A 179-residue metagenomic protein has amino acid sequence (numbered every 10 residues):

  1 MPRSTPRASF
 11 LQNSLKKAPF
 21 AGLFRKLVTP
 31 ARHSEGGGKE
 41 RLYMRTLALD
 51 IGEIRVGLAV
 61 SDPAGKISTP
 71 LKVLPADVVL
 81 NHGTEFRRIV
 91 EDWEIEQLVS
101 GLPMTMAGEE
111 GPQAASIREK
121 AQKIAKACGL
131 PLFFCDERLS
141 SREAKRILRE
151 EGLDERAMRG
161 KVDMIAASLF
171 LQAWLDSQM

Functional and structural regions predicted by a protein language model:
R3-L23, T29: Cationic, amphipathic, low-complexity segments that mediate targeting or membrane/lipid association
P6, A48-L49: Generic early N-terminus positional signal peaking at residue ~5-7
N13, L27-V28, A48, D92: Hydrophobic alpha-helical context, especially transmembrane and signal-peptide helices
P19, H33-Y43: Short, Lys/Arg-enriched N-terminal segments with co-localized hydrophobic residues within the first ~10-30 amino acids
K39-L47, E53-M179: Phosphate- and other anionic-substrate recognition elements at nucleic-acid/protein interfaces
